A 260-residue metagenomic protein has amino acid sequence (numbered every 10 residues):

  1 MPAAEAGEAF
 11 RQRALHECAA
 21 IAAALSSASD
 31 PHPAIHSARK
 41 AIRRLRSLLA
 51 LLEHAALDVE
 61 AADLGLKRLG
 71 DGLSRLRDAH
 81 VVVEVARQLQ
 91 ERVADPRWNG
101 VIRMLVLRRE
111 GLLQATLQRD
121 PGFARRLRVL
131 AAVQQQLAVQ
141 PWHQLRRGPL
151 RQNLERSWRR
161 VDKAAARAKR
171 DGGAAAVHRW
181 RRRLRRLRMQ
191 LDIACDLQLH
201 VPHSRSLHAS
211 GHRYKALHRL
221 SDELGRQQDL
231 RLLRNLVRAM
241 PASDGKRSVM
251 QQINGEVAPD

Functional and structural regions predicted by a protein language model:
M1-D260: Function-determining surface determinants
